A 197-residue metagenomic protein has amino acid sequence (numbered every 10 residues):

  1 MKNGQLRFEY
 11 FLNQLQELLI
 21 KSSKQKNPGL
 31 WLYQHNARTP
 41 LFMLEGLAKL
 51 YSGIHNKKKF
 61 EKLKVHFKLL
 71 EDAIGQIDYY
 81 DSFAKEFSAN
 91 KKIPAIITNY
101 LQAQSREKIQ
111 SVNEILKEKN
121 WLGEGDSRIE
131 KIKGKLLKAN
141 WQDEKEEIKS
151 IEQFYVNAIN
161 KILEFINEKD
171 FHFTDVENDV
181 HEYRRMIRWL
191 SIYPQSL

Functional and structural regions predicted by a protein language model:
M1-L197: Cationic, histidine-enriched alpha-helical/coil surfaces that engage anionic ligands
